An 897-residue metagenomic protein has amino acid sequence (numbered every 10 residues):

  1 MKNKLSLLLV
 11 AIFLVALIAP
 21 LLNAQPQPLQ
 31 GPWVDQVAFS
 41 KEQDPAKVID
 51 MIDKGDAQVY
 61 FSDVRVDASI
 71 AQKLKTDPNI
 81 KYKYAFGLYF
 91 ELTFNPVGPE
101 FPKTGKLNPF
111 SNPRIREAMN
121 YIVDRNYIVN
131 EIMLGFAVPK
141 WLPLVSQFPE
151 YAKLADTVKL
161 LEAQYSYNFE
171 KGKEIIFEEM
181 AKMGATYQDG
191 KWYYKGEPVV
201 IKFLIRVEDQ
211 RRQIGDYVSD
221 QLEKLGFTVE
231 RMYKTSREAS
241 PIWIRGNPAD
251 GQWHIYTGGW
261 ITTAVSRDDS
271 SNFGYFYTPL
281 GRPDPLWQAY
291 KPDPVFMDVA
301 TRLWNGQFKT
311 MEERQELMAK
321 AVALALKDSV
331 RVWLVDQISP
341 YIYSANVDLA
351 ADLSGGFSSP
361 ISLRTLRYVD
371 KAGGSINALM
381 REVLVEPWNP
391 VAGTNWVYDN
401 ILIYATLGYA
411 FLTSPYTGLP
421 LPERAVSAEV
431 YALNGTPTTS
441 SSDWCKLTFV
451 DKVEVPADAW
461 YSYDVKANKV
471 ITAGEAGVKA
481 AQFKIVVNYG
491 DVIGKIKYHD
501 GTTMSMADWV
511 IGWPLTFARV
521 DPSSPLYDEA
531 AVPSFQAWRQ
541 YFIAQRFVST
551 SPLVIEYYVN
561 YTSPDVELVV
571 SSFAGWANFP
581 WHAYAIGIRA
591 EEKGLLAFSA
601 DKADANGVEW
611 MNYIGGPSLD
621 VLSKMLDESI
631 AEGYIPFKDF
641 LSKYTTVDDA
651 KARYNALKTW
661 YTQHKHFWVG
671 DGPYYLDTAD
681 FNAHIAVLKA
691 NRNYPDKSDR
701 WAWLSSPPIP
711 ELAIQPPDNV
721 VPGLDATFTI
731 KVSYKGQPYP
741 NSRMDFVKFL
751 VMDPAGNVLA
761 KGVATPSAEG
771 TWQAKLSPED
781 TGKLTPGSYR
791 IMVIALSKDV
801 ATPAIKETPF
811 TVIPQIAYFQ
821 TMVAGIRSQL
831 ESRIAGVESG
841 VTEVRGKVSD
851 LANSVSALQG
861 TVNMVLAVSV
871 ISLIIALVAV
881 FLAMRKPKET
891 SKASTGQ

Functional and structural regions predicted by a protein language model:
A24-D35, V66-P78, P109, G190-K195 (+18 more regions): Surface-exposed, Gly/Pro/Thr- and Asp/Glu-enriched linker/hinge segments that connect structured elements
Q27-G31, K41, V64-I175, Y193-K195 (+4 more regions): Local pocket/hinge segments that shape ligand/substrate recognition
Q27-I70, T228, D699-T729: Ligand-site clamp/hinge motif
K41, D50, A85, R116-E117 (+13 more regions): Extracytoplasmic/peripheral linker and loop segments enriched in polar/acidic and small residues with frequent Thr/Pro
M51-D53, A57-S62, A71-I80, K224-G281 (+1 more regions): Periplasmic binding protein-like
S111-D220, K320, T365-Y368, G373-L379 (+6 more regions): Append "and occasionally in soluble cytosolic enzymes with long acidic Gly/Pro-rich linkers
F276, S339, Y343-P387, N395-Y398 (+5 more regions): Long beta-strand-rich cores associated with HINT superfamily self-processing modules
L724-G736, V793: Beta-strand-rich structural segments
